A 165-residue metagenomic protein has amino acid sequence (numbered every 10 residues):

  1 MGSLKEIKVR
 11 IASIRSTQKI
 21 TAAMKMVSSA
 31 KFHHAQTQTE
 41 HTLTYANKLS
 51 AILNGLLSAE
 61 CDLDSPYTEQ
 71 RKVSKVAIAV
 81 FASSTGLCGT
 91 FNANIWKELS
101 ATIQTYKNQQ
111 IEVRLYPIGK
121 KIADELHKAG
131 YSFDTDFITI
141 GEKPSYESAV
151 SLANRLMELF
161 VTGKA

Functional and structural regions predicted by a protein language model:
G2-A165: Conserved loop-to-helix interface motifs that mediate assembly, gating, or partner/ligand docking in ancient ring
